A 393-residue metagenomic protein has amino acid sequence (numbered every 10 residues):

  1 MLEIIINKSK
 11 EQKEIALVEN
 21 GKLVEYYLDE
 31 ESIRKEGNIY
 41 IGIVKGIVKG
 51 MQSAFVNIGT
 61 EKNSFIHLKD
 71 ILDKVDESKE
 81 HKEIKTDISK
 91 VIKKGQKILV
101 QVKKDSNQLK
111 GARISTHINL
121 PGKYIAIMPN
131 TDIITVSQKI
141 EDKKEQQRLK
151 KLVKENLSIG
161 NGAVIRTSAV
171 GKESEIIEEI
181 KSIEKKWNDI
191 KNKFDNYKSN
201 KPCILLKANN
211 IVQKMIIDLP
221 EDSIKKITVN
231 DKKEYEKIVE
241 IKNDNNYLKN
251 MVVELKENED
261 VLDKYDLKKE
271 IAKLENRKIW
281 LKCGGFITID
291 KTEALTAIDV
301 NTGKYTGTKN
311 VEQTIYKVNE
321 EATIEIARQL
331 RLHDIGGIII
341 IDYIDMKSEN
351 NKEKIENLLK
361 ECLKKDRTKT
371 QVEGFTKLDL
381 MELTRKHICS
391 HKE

Functional and structural regions predicted by a protein language model:
M1, Q52, E61-S64, K94-I98 (+8 more regions): Short glycine-/polar-rich loops that comprise or flank the Walker A/P-loop and associated switch/sensor motifs
M1-H117, V153: Charged, low-complexity terminal tails
M1-N38, S115, K123-I125, I134 (+4 more regions): Extended, charged alpha/beta regions that create polyanion-binding interfaces
I5, E14-L17, I41-G46, F55-N57 (+12 more regions): Structured core elements
E11, K22-L23, S32, Y40 (+17 more regions): Conserved nucleotide-binding/hydrolysis micro-motifs of P-loop NTPases
I33-K35, I47-K49, K90-K93, I118-N119 (+6 more regions): Conserved catalytic network of the ASCE P-loop NTPase/AAA+ motor domain
I43-K45, D73, T86-Q96, T116 (+10 more regions): Solvent-exposed alpha-helical segments within well-ordered globular domains of core cellular machineries
Q52-A54, S106, A112-I127, I183 (+1 more regions): Conserved glycine-centered short motifs in functionally critical loops
